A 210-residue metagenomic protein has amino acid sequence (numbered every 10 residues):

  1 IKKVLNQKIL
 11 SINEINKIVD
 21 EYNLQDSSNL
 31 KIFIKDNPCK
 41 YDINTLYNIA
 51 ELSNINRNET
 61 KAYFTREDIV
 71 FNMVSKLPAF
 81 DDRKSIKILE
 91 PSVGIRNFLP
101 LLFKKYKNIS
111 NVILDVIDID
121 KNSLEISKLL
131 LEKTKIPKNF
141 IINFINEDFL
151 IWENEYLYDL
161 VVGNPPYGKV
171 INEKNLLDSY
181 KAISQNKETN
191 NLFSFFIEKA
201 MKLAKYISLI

Functional and structural regions predicted by a protein language model:
I1-S110, D115-T134: Class I S-adenosyl-L-methionine
I86, D159, K205: Conserved acidic residues
N97, K121, N186-I210: Conserved Class I SAM-dependent methyltransferase catalytic core
N122, W152, G168-V170: Active-site loop signature of alpha/beta-hydrolase-fold enzymes
K138-F149: Conserved SAM-binding strand-loop segment of SAM-dependent methyltransferases
F149-Y156: Short conserved loop adjoining the S-adenosyl-L-methionine
Y158-N164: Short SAM/SAH-binding signature in class I
Y167-T189: Mobile active-site "lid"/loop adjacent to the S-adenosyl-L-methionine
